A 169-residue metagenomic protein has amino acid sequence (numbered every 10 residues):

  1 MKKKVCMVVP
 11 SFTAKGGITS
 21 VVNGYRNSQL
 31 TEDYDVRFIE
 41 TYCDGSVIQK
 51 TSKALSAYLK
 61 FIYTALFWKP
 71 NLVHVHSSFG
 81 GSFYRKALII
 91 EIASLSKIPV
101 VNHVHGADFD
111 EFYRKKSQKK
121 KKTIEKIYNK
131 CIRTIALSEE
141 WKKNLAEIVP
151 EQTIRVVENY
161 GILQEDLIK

Functional and structural regions predicted by a protein language model:
M1-C43: N-terminal subdomain of nucleotide-sugar transferases
M1-K4, Q164-K169: Nucleotide-sugar donor-binding and catalytic loop/hinge architecture of NDP-sugar-dependent glycosyltransferases
P10, T41, H105, E139 (+1 more regions): Cofactor-binding loop segments of dinucleotide-utilizing enzymes, especially the Rossmann-like FAD- and NAD(P)+-binding
Y34, V47-S96, K119-K122, K126: An amphipathic, basic-hydrophobic alpha-helix
S78-S82, I98-S117, I132-R133: A short, histidine- and acid-enriched strand-loop-helix "catalytic/donor-clamping" loop that lines the nucleotide-sugar
T123-E125, N129-L167: Donor nucleotide-sugar binding/catalytic pocket of nucleotide-sugar-dependent glycosyltransferases
